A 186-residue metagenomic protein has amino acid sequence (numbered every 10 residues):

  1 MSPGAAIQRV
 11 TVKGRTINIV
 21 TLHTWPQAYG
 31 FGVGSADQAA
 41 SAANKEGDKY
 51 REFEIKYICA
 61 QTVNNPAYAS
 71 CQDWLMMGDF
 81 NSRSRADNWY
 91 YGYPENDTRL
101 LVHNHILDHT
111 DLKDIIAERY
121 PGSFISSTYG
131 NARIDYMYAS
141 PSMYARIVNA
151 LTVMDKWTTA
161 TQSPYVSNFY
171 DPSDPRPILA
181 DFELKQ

Functional and structural regions predicted by a protein language model:
M1-Y29: Structured beta-strand-rich core segments of catalytic domains in phosphoester-bond hydrolases
Q8-T11, K56-C59, P66, K113-I115: Extracytoplasmic/cell-surface-exposed regions of Actinobacterial cell-envelope-associated and secreted proteins
I19, L75-M76: Beta-strand elements within well-structured catalytic alpha/beta cores of enzymes that handle phosphate/sulfate esters
V20, G30-G34, A86-Y90: A short secondary-structure junction signal
T24, D79-F80: Active-site metal-binding loops of divalent metal-dependent hydrolases
Y29-K49: A solvent-exposed, charged loop/short amphipathic helix patch at secondary-structure junctions
A42-S70: A long, amphipathic alpha-helix that forms part of the scaffold/cap immediately adjacent to metal-dependent active
N64-L75, S82-Q186: Metal-dependent phosphoester-hydrolase catalytic domains
